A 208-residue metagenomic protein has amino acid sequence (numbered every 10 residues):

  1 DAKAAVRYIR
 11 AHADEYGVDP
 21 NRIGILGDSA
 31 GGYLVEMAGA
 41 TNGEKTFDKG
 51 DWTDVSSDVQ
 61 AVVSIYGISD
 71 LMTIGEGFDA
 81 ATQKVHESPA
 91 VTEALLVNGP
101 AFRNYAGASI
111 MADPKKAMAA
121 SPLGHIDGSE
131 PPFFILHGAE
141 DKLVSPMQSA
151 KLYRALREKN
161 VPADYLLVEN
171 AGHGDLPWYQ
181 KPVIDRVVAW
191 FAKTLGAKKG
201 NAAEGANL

Functional and structural regions predicted by a protein language model:
A4-A81: Primarily recognizes the serine-hydrolase "nucleophile elbow" in alpha/beta-hydrolase and SGNH/GDSL folds
P20-R22, S57-A61, E130-P132, K159-D164: Loop/turn elements at helix/coil->beta-strand transitions in domains of secreted/extracellular proteins
D70-L71, E140-V144: Acidic catalytic loop of the alpha/beta-hydrolase fold
E76-H125, P131, E158: Mobile cap/lid helix-loop segments that gate and shape the active-site cleft of serine hydrolases
S129, F134-H137, D141: Short beta-strand/loop motif that positions the catalytic acidic residue of the alpha/beta-hydrolase fold
K142-K151, V161: Conserved alpha/beta-hydrolase "acid-adjacent" motif
A171-Q180: Catalytic histidine-centered segment of alpha/beta-hydrolase-like enzymes
Q180-L208: Catalytic active-site module of serine/aspartate enzymes centered on a nucleophile-bearing elbow/loop
